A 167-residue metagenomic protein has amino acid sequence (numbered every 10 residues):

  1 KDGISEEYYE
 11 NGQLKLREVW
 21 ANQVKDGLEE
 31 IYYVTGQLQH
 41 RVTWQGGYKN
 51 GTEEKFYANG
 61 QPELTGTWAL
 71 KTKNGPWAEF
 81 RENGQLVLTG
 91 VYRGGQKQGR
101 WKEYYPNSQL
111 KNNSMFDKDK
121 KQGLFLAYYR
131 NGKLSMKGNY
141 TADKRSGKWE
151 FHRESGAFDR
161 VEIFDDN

Functional and structural regions predicted by a protein language model:
K1-N167: Glycine/tyrosine- and acidic-biased, solvent-exposed loop/turn segments at the edges of beta-strands
